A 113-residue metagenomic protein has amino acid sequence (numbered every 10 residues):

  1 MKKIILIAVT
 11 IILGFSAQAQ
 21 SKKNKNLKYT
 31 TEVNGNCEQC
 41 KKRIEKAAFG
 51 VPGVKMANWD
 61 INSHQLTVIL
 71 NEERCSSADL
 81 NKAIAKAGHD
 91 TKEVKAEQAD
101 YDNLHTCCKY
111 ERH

Functional and structural regions predicted by a protein language model:
M1-K25: Bacterial Sec-dependent N-terminal signal peptides
K23-G35: Short glycine-/aliphatic-rich beta-strand segments at the starts of folded cytosolic domains
N36-G50: Short amphipathic alpha-helix segments
R43-K46, D79-A87: Short amphipathic alpha-helices in soluble, non-transmembrane regions that often serve as interface/regulatory elements
A48-D60: Short acidic amphipathic segments
N71-S77: Helix N-cap motif at beta-to-alpha junctions
G88-D100: Conserved short beta-strand edge segments in small beta-sheet-based binding/regulatory domains
D102-H113: Short, low-order "capping/linker" segments at domain edges
